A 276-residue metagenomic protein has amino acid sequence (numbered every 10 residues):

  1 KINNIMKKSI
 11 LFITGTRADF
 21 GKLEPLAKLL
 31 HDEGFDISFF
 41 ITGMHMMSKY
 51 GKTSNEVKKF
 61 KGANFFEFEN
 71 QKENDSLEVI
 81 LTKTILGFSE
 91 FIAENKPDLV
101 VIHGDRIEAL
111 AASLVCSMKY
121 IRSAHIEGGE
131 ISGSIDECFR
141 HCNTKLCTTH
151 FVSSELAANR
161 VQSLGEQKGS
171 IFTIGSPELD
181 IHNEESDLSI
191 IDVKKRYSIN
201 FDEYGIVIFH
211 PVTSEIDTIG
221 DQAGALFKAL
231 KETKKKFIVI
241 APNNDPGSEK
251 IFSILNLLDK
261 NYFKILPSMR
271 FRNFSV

Functional and structural regions predicted by a protein language model:
K1-I5: Short, Lys/Arg-enriched N-terminal segments with co-localized hydrophobic residues within the first ~10-30 amino acids
L11-E33, E67-K168: Active-site and donor-binding regions of nucleotide-sugar-utilizing enzymes
I13, M46-K49, C147-D221: A nucleotide-sugar donor-handling region in carbohydrate enzymes
G15-T16, I41-M44, G128, S176 (+1 more regions): Cofactor-binding loop segments of dinucleotide-utilizing enzymes, especially the Rossmann-like FAD- and NAD(P)+-binding
D32-S38, A63, T233-F237: A generic structural motif
D36-I80: Conserved nucleotide-sugar phosphate-binding/catalytic loop shared by glycosyltransferases and other
I37-G43, H150-F151, F237-N243: Short internal beta-strands
M46, T53-V57, L188-V276: Donor-nucleotide binding loops and adjacent catalytic segments primarily of GT-B fold Leloir glycosyltransferases
